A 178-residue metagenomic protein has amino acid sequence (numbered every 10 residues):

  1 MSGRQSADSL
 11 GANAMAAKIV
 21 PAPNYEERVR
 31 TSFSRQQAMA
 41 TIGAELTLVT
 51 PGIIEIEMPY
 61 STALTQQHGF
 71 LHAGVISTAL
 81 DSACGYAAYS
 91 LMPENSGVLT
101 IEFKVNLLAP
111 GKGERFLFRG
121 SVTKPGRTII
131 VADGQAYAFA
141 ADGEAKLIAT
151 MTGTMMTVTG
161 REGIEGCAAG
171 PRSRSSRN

Functional and structural regions predicted by a protein language model:
S2-N178: Terminal targeting signals and extreme-terminal segments of soluble enzymes
